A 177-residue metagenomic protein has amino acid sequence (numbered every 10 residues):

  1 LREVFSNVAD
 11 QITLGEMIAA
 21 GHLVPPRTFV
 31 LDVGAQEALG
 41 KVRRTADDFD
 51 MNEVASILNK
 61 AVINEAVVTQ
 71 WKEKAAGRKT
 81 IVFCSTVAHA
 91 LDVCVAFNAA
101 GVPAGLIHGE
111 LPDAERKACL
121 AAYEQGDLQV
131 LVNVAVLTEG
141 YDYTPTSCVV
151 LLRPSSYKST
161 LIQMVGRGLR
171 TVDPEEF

Functional and structural regions predicted by a protein language model:
L1-F29: Post-DEXD/H (motif II) to motif III coupling segment of the RecA-like Helicase ATP-binding lobe
L23, A76-G77, D127-L128: Short, high-confidence coil segments that cap the C-terminus of an alpha-helix and link into the following beta-strand
F29, A104-G105: Structural signal for short hydrophobic segments within the conserved structured cores of catalytic domains across
G34-M51: Short, basic/glycine-rich phosphate-binding loops at helix/coil junctions that contact nucleotide phosphates
E53-A100: Conserved strand-helix element at the start of the C-terminal RecA-like helicase core
I81-S85, I107, V132: Walker A/P-loop
P103, G109-F177: Conserved RecA-like P-loop NTPase helicase motor core
